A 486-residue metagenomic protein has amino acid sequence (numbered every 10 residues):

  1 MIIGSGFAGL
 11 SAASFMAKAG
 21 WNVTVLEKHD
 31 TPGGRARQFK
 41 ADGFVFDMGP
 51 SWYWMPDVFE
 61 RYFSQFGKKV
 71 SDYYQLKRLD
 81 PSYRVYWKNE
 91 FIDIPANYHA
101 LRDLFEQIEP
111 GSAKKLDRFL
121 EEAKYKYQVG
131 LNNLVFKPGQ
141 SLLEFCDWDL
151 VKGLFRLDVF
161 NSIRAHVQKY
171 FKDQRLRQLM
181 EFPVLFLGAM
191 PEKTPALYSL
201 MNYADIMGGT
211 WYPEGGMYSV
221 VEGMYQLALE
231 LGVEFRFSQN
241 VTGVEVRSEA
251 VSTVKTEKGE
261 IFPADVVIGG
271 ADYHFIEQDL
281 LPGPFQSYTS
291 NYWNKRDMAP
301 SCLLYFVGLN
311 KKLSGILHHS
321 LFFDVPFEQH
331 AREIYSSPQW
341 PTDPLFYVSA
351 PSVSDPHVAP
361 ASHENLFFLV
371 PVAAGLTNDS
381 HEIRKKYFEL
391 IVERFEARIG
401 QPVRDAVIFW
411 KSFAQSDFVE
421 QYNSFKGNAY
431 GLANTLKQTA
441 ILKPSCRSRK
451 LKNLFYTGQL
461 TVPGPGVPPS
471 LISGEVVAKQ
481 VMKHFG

Functional and structural regions predicted by a protein language model:
M1-Q128: N-terminal glycine-rich phosphate/pyrophosphate-binding loop and immediately adjacent elements
P50, Q459-M482: A conserved FAD-binding loop/helix module that cradles the flavin
K88-T194: Rossmann-like flavin
L154-I163, I206-Q226, D379-Y387: Short beta-strand to alpha-helix junction loop
D173-L187, D343-Y347, Q401-P463: A glycine-rich dinucleotide-binding beta-alpha-beta segment and adjacent secondary-structure elements that constitute
L200-V251: Helical element adjacent to the flavin cofactor pocket in flavoenzyme catalytic cores
T242-P360: Mid-domain catalytic core of redox enzymes that form a hydrophobic substrate pocket/lid adjacent to a catalytic redox
N310-V419: C-terminal segments that line or cap access tunnels to active or ligand-binding sites in enzymes and enzyme-associated
